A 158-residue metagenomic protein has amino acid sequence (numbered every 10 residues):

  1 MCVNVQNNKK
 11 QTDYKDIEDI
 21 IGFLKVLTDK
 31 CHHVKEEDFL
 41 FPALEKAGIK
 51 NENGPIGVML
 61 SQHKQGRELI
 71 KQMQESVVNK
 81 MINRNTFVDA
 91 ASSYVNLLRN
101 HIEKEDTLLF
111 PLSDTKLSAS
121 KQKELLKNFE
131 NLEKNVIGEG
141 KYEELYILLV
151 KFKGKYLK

Functional and structural regions predicted by a protein language model:
M1-K158: Small-residue-biased structural context
